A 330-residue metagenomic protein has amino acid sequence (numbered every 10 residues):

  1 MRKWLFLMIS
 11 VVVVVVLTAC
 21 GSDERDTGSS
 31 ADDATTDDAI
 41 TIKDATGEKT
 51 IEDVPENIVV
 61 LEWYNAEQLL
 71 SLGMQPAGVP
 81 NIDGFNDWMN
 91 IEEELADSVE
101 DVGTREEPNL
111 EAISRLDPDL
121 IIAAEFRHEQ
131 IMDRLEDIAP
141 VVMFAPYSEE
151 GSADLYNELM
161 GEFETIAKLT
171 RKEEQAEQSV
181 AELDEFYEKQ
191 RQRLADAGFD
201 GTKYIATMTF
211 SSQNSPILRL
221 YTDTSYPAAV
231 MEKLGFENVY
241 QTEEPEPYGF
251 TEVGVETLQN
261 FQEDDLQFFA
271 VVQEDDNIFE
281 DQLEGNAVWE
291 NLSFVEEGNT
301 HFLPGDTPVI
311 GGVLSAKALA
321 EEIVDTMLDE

Functional and structural regions predicted by a protein language model:
M1-L5: Positively charged n-region of N-terminal signal peptides that target proteins for export
M8, C20-I40: Short, low-complexity, disordered segments immediately C-terminal to signal peptides in bacterial exported proteins
V15-A19: C-terminal motif of bacterial Sec signal peptides marking the signal peptidase cleavage site
N65-A112: A short, structured surface patch at a secondary-structure boundary
G84-W88, I217-G249: Alpha-helical, coiled-coil/dimerization segments enriched in small aliphatic residues
D117-I122, P140, L258, E263-L266: Proline-aspartate-enriched helix->loop->beta-strand connector
I131, P140-S212, I310, L314-E330: Extracytoplasmic substrate-binding proteins
E158-G161, F261-E330: Structured C-terminal subdomain patch of bacterial secreted/periplasmic proteins
